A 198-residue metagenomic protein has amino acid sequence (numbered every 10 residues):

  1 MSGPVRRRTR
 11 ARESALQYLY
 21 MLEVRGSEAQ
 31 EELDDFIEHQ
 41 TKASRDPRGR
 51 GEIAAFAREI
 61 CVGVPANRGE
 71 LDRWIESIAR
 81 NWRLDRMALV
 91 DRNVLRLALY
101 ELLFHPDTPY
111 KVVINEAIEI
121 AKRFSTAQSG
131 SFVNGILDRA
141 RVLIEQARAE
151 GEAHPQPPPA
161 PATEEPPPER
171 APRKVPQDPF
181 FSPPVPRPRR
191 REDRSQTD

Functional and structural regions predicted by a protein language model:
M1-R123, S129-G130, N134-D198: N-terminal interaction/assembly modules
